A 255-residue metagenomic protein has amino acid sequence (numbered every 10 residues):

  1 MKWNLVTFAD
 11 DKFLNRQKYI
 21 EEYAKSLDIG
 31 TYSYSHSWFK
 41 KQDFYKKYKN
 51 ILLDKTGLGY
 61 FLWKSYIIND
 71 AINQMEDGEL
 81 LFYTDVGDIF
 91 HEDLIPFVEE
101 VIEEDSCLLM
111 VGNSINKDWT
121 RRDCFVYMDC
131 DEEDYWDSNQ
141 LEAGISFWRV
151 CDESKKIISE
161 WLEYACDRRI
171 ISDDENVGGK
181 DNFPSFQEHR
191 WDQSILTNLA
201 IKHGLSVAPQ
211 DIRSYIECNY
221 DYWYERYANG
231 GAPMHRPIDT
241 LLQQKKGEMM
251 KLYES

Functional and structural regions predicted by a protein language model:
M1-S255: Glycosyltransferase catalytic domains, chiefly GT-A lineage
